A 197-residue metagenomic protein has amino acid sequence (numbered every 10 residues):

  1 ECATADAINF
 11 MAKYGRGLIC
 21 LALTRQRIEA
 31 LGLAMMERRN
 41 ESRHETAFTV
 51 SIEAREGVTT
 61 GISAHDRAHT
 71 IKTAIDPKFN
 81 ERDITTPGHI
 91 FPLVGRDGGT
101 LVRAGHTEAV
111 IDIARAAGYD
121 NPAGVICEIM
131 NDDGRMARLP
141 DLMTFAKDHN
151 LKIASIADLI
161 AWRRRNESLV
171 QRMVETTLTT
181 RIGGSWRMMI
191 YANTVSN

Functional and structural regions predicted by a protein language model:
E1-N197: Catalytic domains of riboflavin
